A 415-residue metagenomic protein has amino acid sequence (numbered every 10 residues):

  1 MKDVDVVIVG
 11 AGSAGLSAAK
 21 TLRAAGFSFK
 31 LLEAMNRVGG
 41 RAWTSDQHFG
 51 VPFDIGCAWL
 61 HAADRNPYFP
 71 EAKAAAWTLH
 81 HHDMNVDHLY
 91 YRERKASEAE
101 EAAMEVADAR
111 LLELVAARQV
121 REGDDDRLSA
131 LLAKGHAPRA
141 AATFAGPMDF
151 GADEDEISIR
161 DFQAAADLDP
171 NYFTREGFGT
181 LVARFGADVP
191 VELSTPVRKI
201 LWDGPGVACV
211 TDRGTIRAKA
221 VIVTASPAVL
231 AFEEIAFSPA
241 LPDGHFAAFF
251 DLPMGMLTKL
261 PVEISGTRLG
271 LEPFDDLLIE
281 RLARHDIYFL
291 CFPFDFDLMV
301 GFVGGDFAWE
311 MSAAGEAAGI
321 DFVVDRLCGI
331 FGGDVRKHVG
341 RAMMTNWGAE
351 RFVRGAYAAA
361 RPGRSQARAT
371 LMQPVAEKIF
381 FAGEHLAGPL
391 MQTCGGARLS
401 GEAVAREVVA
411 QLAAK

Functional and structural regions predicted by a protein language model:
M1-K415: FAD-dinucleotide binding site
